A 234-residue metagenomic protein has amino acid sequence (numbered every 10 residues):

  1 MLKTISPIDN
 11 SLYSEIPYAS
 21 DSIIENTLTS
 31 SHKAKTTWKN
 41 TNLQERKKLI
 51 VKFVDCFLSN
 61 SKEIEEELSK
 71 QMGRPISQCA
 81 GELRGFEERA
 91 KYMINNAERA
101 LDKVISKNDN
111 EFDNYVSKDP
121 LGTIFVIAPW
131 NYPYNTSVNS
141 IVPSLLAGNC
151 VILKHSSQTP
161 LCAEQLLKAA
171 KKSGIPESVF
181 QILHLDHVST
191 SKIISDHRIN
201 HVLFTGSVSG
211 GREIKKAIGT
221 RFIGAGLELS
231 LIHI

Functional and structural regions predicted by a protein language model:
M1-D113: N-terminal Rossmann-like NAD(P)+-binding subdomain of aldehyde/semialdehyde dehydrogenases
S22, S59, E63, R74 (+6 more regions): Short alpha-helical
E45, L49, A147-Q158, C162 (+2 more regions): Short loop-to-beta-strand entry elements in the cores of soluble alpha/beta enzymes
A90, A163-L166, I193, I214: Hydrophobic packing residues within well-ordered alpha-helices of enzyme cores
I105-P176, N200: Conserved small-residue-rich beta-alpha loop and adjacent elements that most often cradle the phosphate/pyrophosphate
T123, G174-I232: Conserved NAD(P)+-binding/catalytic subdomain of aldehyde/semialdehyde dehydrogenases
